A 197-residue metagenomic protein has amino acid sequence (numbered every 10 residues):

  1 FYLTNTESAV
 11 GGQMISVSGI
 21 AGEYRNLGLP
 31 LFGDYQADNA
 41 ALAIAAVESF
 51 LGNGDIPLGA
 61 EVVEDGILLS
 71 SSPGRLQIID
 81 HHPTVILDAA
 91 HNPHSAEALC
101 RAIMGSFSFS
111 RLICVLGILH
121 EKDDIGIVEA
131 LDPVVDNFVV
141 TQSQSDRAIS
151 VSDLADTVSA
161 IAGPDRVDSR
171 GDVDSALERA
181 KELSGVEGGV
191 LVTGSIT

Functional and structural regions predicted by a protein language model:
F1, S72, H81, D172-D174: Residues that form or immediately flank small-molecule/cofactor binding pockets and catalytic motifs
F1-S8: A conserved short coil-to-beta-strand element within the FAD-binding core of flavoproteins
A9-I15, T84-L87, P93, I125-G188: C-terminal helical cap/extension that packs against the catalytic core of soluble nucleotide-cofactor enzymes
Q13-N137: Nucleotide phosphate-binding/pyrophosphate-handling subdomain across enzymes that bind or process nucleotide phosphates
S195: Active-site-proximal loop/hinge segments that shape catalytic or ion-binding/gating pockets
